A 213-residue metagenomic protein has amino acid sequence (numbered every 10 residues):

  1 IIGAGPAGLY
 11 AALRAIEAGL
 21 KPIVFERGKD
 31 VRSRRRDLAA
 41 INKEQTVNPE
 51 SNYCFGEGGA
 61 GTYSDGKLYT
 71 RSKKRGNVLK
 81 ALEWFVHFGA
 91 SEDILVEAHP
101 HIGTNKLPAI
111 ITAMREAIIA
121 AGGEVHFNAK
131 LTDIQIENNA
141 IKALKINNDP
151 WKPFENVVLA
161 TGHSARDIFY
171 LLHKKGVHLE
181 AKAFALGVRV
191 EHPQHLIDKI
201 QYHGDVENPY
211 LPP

Functional and structural regions predicted by a protein language model:
I1-P213: Residues forming the flavin
